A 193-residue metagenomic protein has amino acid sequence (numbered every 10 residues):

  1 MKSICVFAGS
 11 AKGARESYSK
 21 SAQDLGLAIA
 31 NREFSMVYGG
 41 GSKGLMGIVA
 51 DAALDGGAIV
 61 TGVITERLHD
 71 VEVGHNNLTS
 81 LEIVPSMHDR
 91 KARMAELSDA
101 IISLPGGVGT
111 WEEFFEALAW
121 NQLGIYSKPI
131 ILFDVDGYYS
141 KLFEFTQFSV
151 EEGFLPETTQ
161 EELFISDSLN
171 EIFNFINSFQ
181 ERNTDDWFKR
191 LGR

Functional and structural regions predicted by a protein language model:
M1-L97, G137-N170, E181-R193: A cross-family phosphate/adenosyl-ligand binding-site feature
G40, I64, V84-P85, L104-G106 (+3 more regions): Short beta->alpha connector loops at strand-helix junctions that form conserved, small/polar/Pro-enriched
D89-G124, I131, R182-R190: Active-site/ligand-binding-proximal alpha/beta "capping" segment
I176: Hydrophobic "lid"/C-terminal helical patch of Rossmann-like NAD(P)-dependent dehydrogenase/epimerase domains
